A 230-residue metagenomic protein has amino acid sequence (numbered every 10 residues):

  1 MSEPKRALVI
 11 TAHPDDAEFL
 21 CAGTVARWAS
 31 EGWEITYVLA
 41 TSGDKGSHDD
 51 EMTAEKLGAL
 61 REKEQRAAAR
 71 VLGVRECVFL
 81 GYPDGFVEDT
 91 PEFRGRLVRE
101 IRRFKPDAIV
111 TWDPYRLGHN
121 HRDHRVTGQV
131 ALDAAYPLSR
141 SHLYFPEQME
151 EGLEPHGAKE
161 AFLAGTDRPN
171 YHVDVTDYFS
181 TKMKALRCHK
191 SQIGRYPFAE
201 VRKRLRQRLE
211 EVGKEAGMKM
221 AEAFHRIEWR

Functional and structural regions predicted by a protein language model:
M1-F104, H225: Active-site rim/loop-helix segments in enzyme catalytic domains that contact anionic ligands
M1-I10, E88-R230: Metal-dependent de-N-acetylase/amidase catalytic core
